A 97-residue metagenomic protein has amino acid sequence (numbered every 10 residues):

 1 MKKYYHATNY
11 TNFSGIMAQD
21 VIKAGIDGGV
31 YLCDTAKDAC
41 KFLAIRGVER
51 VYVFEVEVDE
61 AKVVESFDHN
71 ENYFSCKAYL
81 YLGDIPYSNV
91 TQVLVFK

Functional and structural regions predicted by a protein language model:
K2, A7, A24-G25, G47-K97: Active-site and NAD+-binding cores of ADP-ribose-processing enzymes
Y5-H6, I22-R46: Extended catalytic/binding region for NAD+/ADP-ribose chemistry, centered on the ART fold
T8-S14: Short polar catalytic/cofactor-binding loops
N12, C40, A61-V63: Short, glycine-biased loop/turn motifs at secondary-structure junctions and in low-complexity Ser/Thr/Pro-rich termini
S14-K23: Short, polar loop/linker segments at the starts of domains and inter-domain junctions
